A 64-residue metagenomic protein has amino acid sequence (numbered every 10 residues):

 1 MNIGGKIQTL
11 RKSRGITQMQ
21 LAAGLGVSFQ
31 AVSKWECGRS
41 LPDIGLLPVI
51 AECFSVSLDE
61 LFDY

Functional and structural regions predicted by a protein language model:
G5-Q20, G24: Short basic helix-loop element that most often maps to the first helix and adjoining turn of HTH DNA-binding modules
I7, L21-A22, V32-W35, L61: Conserved hydrophobic/aromatic packing and binding residues within compact polymer-binding modules
Q8, I44-G45: Short, Lys/Arg-enriched C-terminal cap helix and immediately downstream tail that follows
L25-L41: Recognition helix of helix-turn-helix/homeodomain-like DNA-binding domains that insert into the DNA major groove
G45-E60: DNA major-groove recognition helix of helix-turn-helix/homeodomain DNA-binding modules
Y64: Conserved short acidic donor-positioning loop in nucleotide-sugar-dependent glycosyltransferases
